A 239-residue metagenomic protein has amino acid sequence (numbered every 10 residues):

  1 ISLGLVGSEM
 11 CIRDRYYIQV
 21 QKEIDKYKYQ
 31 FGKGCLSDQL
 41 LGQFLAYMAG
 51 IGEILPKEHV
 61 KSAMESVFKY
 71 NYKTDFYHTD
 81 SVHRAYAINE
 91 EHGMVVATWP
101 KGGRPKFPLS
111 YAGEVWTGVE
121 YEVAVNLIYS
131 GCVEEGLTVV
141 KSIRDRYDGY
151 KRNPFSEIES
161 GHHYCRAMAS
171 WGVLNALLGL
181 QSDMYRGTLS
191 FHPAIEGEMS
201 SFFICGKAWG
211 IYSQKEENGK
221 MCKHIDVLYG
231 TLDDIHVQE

Functional and structural regions predicted by a protein language model:
I1-G7, I12: Single conserved hydrophobic/aromatic residue that forms the stacking wall/gate of nucleotide- or nucleobase-binding
G7-E9, I54-K73, C132-R146: Extended, well-ordered alpha-helical scaffold segments
R13, K73-T74, D148-N153: Secretory-pathway/luminal and periplasmic proteins that interact with or process carbohydrate-rich
Y16-Q21, H78-H83, S156, R186: Short coil/turn segments at secondary-structure boundaries
I24-G42, G52-E53, K101-G118, E157-A167: Solvent-exposed loop and edge beta-strand segments that line ligand/cofactor-binding and catalytic clefts
A46: Acidic-aromatic/histidine active-site loop/patch
D75-F107: Internal glycine-rich alpha/beta core junctions
Y86-H92, P105-L109, G113-E114, E120-E239: Non-catalytic C-terminal accessory modules of carbohydrate-active enzymes
